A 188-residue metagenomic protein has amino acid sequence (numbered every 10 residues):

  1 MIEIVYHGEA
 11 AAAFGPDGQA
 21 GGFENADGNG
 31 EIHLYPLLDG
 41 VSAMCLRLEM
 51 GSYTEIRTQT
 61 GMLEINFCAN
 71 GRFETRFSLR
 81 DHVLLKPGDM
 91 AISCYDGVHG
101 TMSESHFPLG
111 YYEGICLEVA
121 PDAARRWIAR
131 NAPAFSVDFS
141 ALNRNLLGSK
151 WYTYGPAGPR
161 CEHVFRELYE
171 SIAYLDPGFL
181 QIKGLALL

Functional and structural regions predicted by a protein language model:
M1, G8, V41, G71-F73 (+2 more regions): Generic low-polarity alpha-helical segments
M1-A20: Short Lys/Arg-enriched alpha/beta "domain-start" segment
F14-E113: N-terminal functional module of multi-domain proteins
R76, V83-L188: Alpha-helical bundle regulatory/interaction domains
